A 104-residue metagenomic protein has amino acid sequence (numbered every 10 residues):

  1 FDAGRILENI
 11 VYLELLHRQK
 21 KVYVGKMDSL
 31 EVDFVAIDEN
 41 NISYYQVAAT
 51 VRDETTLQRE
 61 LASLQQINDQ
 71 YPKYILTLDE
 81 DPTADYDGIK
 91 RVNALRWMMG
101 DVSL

Functional and structural regions predicted by a protein language model:
F1-L104: A cross-kingdom feature that marks ATP-driven nucleic-acid transaction machinery
